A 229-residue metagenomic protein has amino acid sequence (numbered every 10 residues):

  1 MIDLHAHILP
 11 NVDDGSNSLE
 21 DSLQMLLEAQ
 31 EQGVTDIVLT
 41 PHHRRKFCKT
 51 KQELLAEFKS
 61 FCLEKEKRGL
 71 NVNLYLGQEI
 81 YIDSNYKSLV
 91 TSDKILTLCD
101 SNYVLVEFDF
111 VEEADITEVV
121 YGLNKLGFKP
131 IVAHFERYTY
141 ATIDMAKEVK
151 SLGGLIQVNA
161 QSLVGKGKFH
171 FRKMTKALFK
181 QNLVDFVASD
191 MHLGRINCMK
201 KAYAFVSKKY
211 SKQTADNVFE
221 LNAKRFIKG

Functional and structural regions predicted by a protein language model:
M1-N71: An N-terminally biased module of ancient metal coordination in phosphate/nucleic-acid-related enzymes
H7-L9, H42-H43, G77-D83, D109-V111 (+4 more regions): Active-site beta-loop-alpha junctions enriched in small/polar residues
D21-M25, E57-E64, V119, M145 (+2 more regions): A general structural detector for well-ordered alpha-helical segments in enzyme core domains, enriched
Q30, N124, F179-K180: Non-catalytic positions within long, well-ordered alpha-helices that form the structural scaffold/packing of enzyme
C48-Q157: Extended substrate/RNA-proximal surfaces in nucleic-acid metabolism proteins
L183-M199: Short acidic/histidine-rich active-site segments
Y203-G229: Mid-to-C-terminal alpha-helical segments outside catalytic/metal-binding sites
